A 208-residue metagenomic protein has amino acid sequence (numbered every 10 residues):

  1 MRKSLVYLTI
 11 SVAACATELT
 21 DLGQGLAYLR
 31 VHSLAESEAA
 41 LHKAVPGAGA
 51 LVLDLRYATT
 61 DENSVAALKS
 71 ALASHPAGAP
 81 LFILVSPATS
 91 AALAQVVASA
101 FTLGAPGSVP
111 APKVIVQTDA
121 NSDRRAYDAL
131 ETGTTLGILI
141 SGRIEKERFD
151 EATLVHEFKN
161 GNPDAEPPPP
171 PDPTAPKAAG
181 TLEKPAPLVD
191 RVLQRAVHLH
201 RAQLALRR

Functional and structural regions predicted by a protein language model:
M1-S4: Positively charged n-region of N-terminal signal peptides that target proteins for export
Y7-A16: Hydrophobic h-region of N-terminal signal peptides that target proteins for export in Gram-negative bacteria
C15-V52, Y57-R208: C-terminal "post-core" interaction segments
